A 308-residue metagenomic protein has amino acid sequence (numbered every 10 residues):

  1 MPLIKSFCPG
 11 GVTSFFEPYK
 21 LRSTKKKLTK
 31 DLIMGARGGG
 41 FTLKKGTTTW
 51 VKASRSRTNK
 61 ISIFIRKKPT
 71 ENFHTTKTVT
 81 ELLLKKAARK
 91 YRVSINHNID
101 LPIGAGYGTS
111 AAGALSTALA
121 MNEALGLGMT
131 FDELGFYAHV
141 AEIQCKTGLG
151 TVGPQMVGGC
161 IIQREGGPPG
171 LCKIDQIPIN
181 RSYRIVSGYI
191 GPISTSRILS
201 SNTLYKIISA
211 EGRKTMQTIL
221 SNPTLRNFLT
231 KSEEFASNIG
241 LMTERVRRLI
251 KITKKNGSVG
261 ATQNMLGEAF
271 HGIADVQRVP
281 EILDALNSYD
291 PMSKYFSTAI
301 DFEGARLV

Functional and structural regions predicted by a protein language model:
M1-I103, E303: ATP-binding N-lobe of GHMP and related small-molecule kinases
P2-L3, R37-G40, A105, E142-Q144 (+3 more regions): A generic local secondary-structure boundary/capping motif
I4-F7, C172-V308: C-terminal nucleotide
V51-T58, M156-G158, R164-G166, A274: Short acidic-glycine loop/turn motifs at beta-strand connectors
R89-L101, F136-A141, R245-N256: Short, hydrophobic/aliphatic alpha-helical segments
Y107-F131: DPxDG-like acidic metal-binding loop motif
F131-D175: Alpha/beta catalytic cores of group-transfer enzymes, especially the acyltransferase/condensing modules of polyketide
